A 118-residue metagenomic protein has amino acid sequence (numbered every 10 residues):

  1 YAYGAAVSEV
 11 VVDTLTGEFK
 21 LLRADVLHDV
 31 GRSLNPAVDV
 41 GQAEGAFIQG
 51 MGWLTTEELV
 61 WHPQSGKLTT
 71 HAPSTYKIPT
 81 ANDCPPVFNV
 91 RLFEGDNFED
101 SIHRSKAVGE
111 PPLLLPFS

Functional and structural regions predicted by a protein language model:
Y1-S118: C-terminal catalytic domains of large/alpha subunits in multi-subunit enzymes
